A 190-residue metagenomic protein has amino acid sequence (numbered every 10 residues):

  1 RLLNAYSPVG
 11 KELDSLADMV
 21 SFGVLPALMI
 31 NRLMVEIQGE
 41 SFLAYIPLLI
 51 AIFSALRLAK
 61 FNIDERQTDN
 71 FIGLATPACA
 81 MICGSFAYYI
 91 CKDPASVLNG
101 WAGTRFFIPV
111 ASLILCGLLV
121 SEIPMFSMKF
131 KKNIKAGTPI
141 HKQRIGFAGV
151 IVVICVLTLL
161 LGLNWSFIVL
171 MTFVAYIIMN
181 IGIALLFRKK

Functional and structural regions predicted by a protein language model:
R1-S7, F61, E65, D69 (+1 more regions): Cytosolic, membrane-interface loops and tails of multi-pass inner-membrane proteins
L2-F61: Multi-pass membrane catalytic core of lipid/isoprenoid biosynthesis enzymes
L2-Y6, R32-I37, D64-E65, I90-V97 (+2 more regions): Membrane-interface elements of multi-pass transporters and channels
A5, V9-E12, I37-S41, Q67 (+2 more regions): Juxtamembrane loop-transmembrane helix junctions in multi-pass integral membrane proteins, especially the extracellular
A17, I63-R66, V150: A periodicity- and composition-biased signal for non-globular, repetitive helical segments
G23, A27, I63-R66, I82 (+2 more regions): Hydrophobic alpha-helical membrane-insertion segments
A44-F86: Hydrophobic, well-structured mid-protein blocks that either form specific transmembrane helices
F71-K190: C-terminal membrane-associated helical module and adjoining short loops/tails
